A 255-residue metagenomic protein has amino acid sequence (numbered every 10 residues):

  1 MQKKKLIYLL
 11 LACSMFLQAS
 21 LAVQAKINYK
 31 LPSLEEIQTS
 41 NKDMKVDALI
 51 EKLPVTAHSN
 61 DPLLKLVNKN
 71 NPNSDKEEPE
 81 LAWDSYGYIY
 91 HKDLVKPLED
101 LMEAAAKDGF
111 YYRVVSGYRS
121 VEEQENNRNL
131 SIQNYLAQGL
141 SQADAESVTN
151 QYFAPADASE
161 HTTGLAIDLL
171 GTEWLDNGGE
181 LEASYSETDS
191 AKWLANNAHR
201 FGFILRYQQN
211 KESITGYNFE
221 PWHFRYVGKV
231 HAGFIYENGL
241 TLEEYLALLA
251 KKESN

Functional and structural regions predicted by a protein language model:
M1-A25: Sec-dependent N-terminal signal peptides of Gram-positive bacterial secreted proteins and lipoproteins
Q18-N255: Extracytoplasmic cell-surface/polysaccharide-interacting catalytic and binding patches
